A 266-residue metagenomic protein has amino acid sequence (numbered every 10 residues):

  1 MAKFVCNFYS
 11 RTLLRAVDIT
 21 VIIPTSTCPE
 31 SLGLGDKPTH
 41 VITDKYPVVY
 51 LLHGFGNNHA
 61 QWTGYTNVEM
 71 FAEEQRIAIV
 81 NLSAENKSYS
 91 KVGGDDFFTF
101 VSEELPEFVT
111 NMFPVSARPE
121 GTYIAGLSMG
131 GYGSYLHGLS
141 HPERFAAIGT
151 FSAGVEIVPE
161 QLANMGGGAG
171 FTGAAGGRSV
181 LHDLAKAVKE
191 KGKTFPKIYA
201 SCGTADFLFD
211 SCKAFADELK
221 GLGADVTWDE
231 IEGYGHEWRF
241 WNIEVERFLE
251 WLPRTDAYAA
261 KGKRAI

Functional and structural regions predicted by a protein language model:
M1-I266: Non-catalytic cap/lid and distal C-terminal segments of serine-dependent acyl enzymes
